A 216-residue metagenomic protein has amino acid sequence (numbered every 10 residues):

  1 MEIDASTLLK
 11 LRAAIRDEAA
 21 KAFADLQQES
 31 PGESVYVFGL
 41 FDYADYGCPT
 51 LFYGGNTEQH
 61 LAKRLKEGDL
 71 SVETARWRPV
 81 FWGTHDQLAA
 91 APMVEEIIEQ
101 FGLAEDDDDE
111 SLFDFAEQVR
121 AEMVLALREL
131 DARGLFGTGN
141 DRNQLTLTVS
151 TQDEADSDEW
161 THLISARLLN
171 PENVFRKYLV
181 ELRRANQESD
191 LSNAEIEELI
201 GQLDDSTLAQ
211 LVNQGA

Functional and structural regions predicted by a protein language model:
M1-V35: Short N-terminal edge-element motif at the start of the domain
K10-A22, L112-L130: Well-ordered, non-membrane alpha-helical segments in soluble/globular domains
A22-E29, F41, S206-Q210: Generic N-terminal helix/loop capping motif
L26-P31, A132-G139: Surface-exposed acidic, glycine-flexible loop patches that form ligand/cofactor-binding and adhesion interfaces
E29-G68: N-terminal interaction modules that seed assembly of large macromolecular complexes
G39-L40, P49-G54, V72, W77-Q87 (+3 more regions): Generic preference for hydrophobic/aromatic residues in regular secondary structure cores
Q59-R120, A132: Polybasic, proline/glycine-rich intrinsically disordered low-complexity segments
L135-A216: Glycine-rich, aromatic-bearing surface loops/beta-hairpins
